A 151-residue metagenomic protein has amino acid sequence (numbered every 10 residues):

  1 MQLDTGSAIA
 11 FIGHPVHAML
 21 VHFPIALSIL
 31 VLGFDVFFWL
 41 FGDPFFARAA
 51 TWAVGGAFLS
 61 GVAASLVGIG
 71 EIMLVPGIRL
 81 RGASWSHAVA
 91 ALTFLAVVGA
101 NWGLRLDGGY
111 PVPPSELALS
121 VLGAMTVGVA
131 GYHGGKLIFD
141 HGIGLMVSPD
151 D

Functional and structural regions predicted by a protein language model:
M1-D151: Polytopic transmembrane helical bundles with strong interfacial aromatic enrichment
